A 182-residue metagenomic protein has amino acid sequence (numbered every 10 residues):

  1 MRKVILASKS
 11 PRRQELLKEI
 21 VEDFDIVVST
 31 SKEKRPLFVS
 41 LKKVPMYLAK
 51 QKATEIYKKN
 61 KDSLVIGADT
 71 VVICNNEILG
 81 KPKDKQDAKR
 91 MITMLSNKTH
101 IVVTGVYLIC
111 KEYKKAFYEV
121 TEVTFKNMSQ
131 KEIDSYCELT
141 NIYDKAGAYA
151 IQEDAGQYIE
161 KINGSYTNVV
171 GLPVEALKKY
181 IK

Functional and structural regions predicted by a protein language model:
R2, S40-K182: Anionic-ligand binding patches
R2-E22, V28: N-terminal beta1-alpha1 ligand-phosphate binding loop
Q14, K32, A53: Generic structural marker for isolated residues within well-ordered, non-membrane alpha-helices of soluble domains
E15-E19, P36, K58-K59: Short loop/helix-cap segments at secondary-structure boundaries that form the rim of catalytic
E19-I20, K34-R35, V71, V174: Short acidic/polar alpha-helix capping motifs at helix-coil junctions
E22-D23, K32, K98, L139: A short linear boundary/processing microfeature
D23-P36, K114-A116: Short glycine-rich, Thr/Ser-proximal phosphate-binding strand/loop in the N-terminal lobe of ATP-dependent enzymes
